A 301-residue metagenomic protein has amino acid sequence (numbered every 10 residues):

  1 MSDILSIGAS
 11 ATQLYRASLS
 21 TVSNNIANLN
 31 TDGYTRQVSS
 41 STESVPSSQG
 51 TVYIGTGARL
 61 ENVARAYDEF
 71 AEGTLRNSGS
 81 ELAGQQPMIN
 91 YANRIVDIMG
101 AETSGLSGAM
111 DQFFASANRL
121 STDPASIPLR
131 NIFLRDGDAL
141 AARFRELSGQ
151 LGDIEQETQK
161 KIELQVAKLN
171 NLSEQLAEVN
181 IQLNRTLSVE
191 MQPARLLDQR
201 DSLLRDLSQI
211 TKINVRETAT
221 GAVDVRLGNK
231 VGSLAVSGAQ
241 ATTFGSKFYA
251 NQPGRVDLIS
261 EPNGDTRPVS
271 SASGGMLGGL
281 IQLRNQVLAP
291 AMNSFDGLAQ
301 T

Functional and structural regions predicted by a protein language model:
S2-E81, P87, Q175-E178, Q182-T301: Phosphate-proximal small/polar/acidic motifs at interfaces that engage nucleotide phosphates, polyphosphates
L75-E174, I181-N184, D296, T301: Extracytoplasmic/periplasmic terminal helices and flexible tails
